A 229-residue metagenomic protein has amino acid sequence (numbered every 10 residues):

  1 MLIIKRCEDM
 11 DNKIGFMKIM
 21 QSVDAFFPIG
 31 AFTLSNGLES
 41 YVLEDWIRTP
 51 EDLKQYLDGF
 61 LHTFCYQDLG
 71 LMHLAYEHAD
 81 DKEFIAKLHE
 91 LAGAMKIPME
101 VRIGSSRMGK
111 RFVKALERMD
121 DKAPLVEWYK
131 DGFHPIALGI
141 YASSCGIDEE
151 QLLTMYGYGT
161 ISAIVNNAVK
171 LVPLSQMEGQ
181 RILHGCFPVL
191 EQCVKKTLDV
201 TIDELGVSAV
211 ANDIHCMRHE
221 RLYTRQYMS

Functional and structural regions predicted by a protein language model:
M1-I19, R225: Charged, compositionally biased N-terminal leader segments and the immediate start of the first structured element
I3-C7, I47-T49, Q55, T63-Y66 (+7 more regions): Terminal catalytic/cofactor-binding subdomain
M17-D80: Glycine/small-residue-rich interface belts in oligomeric ring/scaffold proteins and their assembly partners
Y41-E51, M119-P124, G146-L152, L171-E178: Inter-helical turn/loop segments and adjacent helix faces that build the functional surface of alpha-helical bundle
D80-I147: Internal, conserved structured core segments that host functional sites
D131-S175: A contiguous pocket-lining binding segment that forms or flanks enzyme active sites
G159-S229: C-terminal auxiliary extensions adjacent to catalytic cores
